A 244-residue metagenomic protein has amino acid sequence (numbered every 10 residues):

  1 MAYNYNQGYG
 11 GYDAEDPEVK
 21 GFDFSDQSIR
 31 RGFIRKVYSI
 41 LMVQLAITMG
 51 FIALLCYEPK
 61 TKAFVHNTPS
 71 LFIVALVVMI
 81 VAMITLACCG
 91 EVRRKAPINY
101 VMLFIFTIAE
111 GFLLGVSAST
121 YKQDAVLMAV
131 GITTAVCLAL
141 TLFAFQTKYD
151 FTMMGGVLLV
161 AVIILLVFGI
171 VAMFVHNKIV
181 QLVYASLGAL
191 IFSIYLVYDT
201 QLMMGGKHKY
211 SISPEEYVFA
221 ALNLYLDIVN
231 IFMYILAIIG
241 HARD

Functional and structural regions predicted by a protein language model:
M1-D244: A hydrophobic alpha-helical transmembrane-helix feature that marks the membrane cores and membrane-interface segments
